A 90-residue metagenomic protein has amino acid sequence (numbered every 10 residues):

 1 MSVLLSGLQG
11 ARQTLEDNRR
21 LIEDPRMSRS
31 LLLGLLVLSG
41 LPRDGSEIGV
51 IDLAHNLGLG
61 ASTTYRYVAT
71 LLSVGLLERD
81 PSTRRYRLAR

Functional and structural regions predicted by a protein language model:
V3-R90: N-terminal helix-turn-helix
